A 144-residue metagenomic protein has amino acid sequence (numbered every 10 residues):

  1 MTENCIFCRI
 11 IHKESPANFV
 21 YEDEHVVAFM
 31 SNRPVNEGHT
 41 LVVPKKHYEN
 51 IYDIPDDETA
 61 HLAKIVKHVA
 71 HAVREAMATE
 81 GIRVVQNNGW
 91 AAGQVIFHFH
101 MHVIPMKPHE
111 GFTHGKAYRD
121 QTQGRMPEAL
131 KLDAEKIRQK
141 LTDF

Functional and structural regions predicted by a protein language model:
M1-F144: HIT superfamily nucleotide-processing domains
